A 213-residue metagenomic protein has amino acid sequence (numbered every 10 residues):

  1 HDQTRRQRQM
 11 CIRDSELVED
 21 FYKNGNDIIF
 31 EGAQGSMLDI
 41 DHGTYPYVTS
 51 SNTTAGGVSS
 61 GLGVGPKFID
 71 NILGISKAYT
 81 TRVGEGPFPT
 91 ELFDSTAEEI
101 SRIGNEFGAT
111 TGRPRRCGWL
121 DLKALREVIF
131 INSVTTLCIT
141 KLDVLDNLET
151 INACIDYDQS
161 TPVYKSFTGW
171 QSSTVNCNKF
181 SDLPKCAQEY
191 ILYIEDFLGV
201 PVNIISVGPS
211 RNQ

Functional and structural regions predicted by a protein language model:
H1-I12: Single conserved hydrophobic/aromatic residue that forms the stacking wall/gate of nucleotide- or nucleobase-binding
R13, I28-E31, L38-D39, G74 (+2 more regions): General beta-strand structural signal in soluble alpha/beta enzymes
R13-D27: A short acidic-Thr-Gly-centered motif at the start of a beta-strand
K23-N26, A33-Q34, P66-I69, S133-T136 (+1 more regions): Short coil/turn connectors at secondary-structure junctions
M37-I40, Y47-V48, V128, L148-E149: Short helix/loop capping segments that flank catalytic or ligand/cofactor-binding pockets
I40-L73: Gly/Ser/Thr-rich active-site loops/lids in small-molecule metabolic enzymes that frequently grip phosphoryl groups
G61-N152, D156-F167, T174-N178: A glycine- and small/hydrophobic-rich beta-loop-beta segment that serves as a flexible "lid/hinge" or phosphate-binding
T150-N152, D156-N212: Internal helix-turn-beta structural module
